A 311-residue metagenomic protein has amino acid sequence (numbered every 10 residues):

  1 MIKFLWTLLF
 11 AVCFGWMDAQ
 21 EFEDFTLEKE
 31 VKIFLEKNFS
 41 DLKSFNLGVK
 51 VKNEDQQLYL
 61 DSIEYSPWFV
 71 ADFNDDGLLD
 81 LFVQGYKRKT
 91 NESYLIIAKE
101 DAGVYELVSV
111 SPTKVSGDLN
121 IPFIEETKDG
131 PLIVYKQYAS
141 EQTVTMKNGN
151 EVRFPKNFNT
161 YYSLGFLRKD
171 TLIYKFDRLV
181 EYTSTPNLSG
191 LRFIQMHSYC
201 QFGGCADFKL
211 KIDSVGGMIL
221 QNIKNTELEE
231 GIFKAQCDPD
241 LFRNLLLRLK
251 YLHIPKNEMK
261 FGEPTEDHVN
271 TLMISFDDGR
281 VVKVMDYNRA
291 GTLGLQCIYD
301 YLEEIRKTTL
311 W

Functional and structural regions predicted by a protein language model:
M1-E23: Bacterial Sec-dependent N-terminal signal peptides
Q20-A71, R178, S184-N187: Terminal domain-start segments
D55, F69, D101-G103, V110-G117 (+5 more regions): Short, well-ordered, aromatic-rich surface patches in folded extracellular/luminal domains
N74-G85, K128-Y135: Acidic/hydrophobic-patterned starts of short beta strands in beta-sheet-rich repeat architectures
L78, F202, A206-K211, L220-I223: N-terminal secretory signal peptides
S93-A98: Beta-propeller domains
V215-E227, Q236: N-terminal glycine/threonine-rich, aromatic-flanked beta-hairpin/loop signature
